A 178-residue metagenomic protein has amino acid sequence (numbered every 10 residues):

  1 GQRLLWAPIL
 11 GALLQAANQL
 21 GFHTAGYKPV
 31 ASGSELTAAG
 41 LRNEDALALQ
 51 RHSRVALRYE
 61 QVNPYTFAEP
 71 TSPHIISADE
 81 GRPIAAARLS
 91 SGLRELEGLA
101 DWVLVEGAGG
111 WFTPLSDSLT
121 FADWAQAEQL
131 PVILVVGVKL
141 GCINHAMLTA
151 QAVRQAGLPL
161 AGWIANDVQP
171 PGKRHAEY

Functional and structural regions predicted by a protein language model:
R3-L4: Walker A (P-loop) phosphate-binding loop of P-loop NTPases
A7-P83, A87, G92-E95: N-terminal phosphate/diphosphate-binding loop that engages ATP/GTP or pyrophosphate donors across diverse enzyme folds
F22, L57-Y59, A100, L130 (+1 more regions): A structural micro-motif
E95, W102, G107-Y178: Conserved catalytic-core segment of NTP-binding enzymes
